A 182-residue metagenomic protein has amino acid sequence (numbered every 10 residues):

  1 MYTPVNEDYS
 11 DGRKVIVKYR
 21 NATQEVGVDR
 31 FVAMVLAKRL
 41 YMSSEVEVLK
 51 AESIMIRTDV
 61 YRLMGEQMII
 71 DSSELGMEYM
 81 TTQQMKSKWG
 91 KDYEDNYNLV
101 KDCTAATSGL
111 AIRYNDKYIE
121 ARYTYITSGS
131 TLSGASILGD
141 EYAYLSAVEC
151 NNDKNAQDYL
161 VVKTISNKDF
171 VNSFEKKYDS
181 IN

Functional and structural regions predicted by a protein language model:
M1-N182: Conserved, single-site charged/polar hotspot
